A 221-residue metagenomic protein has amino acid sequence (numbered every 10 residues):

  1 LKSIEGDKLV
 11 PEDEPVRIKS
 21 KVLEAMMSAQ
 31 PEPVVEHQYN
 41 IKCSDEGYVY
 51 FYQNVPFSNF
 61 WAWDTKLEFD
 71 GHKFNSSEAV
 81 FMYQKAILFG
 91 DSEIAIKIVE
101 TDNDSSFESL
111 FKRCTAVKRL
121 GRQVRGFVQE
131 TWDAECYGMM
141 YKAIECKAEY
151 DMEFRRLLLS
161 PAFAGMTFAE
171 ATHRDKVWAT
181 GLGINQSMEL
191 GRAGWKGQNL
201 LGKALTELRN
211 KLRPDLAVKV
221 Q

Functional and structural regions predicted by a protein language model:
S3-Q221: Charged, low-complexity intrinsically disordered segments
